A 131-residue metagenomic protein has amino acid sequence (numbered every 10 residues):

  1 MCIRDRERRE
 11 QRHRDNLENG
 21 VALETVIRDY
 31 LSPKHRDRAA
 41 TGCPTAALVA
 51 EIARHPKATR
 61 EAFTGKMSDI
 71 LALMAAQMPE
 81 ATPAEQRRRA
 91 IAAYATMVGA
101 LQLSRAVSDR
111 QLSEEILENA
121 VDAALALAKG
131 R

Functional and structural regions predicted by a protein language model:
M1-D5: Conserved small/polar residues in nucleotide/adenosyl-binding loops
R6-E10: Generic helix N-cap/helix-start motif at coil->alpha-helix transitions
Q11-G42: Hydrophobic alpha-helical connector segments
R14, V49-A50, A75, L101: Amphipathic alpha-helical segments within well-ordered protein domains
G20-L23, D29, H55-T59, L103: Alpha-helical bundle regulatory/interaction domains
L31-R36, T45-H55: Helix-loop "lid/cap" segments that line or gate small-molecule binding pockets
K57-T64, Q77-R131: Hydrophobic/aromatic-rich alpha-helical bundle segments in the mid-to-C-terminal region
M67-Q77: Active-site oxyanion/phosphate-handling segment shared across diverse enzymes
